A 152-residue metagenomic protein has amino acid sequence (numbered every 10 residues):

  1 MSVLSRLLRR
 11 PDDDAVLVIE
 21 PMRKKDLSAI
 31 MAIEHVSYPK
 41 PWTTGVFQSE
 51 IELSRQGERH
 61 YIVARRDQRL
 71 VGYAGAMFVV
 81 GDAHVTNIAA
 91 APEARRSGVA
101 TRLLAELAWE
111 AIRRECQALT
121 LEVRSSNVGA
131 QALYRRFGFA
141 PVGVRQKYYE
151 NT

Functional and structural regions predicted by a protein language model:
S2, T120-E122, R135, A140-T152: Conserved catalytic-core motifs of GNAT/GCN5-like acyltransferases
V3-L4, D12-D13, P21-S97, L104-R114 (+1 more regions): Acetyl-CoA-dependent GNAT
I19, V123: Conserved SAM-binding loop
A29, A132-L133: Well-formed, non-transmembrane alpha-helical positions, independent of function
A90, R124-S125: Short amphipathic helical patch at the helix-1/turn junction of helix-turn-helix
A94-R95, V99, N127, L133-F137 (+1 more regions): ABC family nucleotide-binding domain
L104, N127-A130, K147-T152: Short glycine/proline-centered loop/turn elements that form peptide/ligand docking sites
